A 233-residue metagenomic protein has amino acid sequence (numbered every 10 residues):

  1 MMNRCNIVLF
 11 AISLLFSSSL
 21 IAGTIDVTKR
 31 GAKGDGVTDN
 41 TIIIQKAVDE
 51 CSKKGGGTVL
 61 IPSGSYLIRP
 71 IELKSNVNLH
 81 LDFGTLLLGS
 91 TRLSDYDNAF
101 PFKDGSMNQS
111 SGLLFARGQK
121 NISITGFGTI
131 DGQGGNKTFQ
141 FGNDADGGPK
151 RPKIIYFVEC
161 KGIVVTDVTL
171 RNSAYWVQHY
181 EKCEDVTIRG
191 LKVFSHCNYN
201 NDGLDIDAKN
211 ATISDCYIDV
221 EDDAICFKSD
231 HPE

Functional and structural regions predicted by a protein language model:
M1, S13-L15, I225: Short intrinsically disordered, low-complexity coil segments enriched in acidic
M1-L9: Bacterial N-terminal signal peptides that target proteins for export
L9-S19: Bacterial N-terminal signal peptides
I21-E233: Extracellular/periplasmic carbohydrate-active domains that bind, remodel, or depolymerize complex polysaccharides
